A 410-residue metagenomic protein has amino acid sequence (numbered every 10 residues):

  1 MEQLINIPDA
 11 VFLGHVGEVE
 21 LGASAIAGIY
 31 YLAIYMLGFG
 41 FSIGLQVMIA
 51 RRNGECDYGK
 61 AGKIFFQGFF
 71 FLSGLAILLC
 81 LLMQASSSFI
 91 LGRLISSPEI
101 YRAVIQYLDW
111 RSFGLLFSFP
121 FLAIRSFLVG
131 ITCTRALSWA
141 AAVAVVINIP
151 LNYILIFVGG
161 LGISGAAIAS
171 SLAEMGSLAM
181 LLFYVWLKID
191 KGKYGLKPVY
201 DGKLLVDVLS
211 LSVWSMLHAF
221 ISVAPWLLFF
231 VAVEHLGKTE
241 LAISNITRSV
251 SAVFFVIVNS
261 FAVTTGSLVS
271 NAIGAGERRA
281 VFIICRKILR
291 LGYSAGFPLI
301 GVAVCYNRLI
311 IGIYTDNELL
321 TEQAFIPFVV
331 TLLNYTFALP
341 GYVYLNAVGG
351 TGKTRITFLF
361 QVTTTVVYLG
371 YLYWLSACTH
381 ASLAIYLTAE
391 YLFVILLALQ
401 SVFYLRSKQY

Functional and structural regions predicted by a protein language model:
M1-D9, W110, F121, A144 (+5 more regions): Transmembrane helical elements of multi-pass membrane transporters/channels
M1-E2, G38-F39, L79, L115-S118 (+8 more regions): Alpha-helical transmembrane segments of multi-pass membrane transport proteins
M1-V11, H15-V16, L32-G44, M48 (+6 more regions): N-terminal transmembrane alpha-helices
Q3-G22, L91-P98, I154-L161, V223-V253 (+3 more regions): Helix-terminus/linker motif at the lipid-water interface of multi-pass membrane proteins
A10-V11, G28, V47, S88-F89 (+14 more regions): Transmembrane alpha-helix boundary and packing residues in multipass membrane permease domains and related
L21-L81, S118-T132, A136-L137, I243-G301 (+2 more regions): Small-residue-rich hydrophobic transmembrane alpha-helices
S42, R111-V129, L137-N148, A166-L182 (+4 more regions): Short runs within selected transmembrane alpha-helices of multi-pass transporters and secretion channels
I49-L116, I147, V158-V213, V269-N334 (+1 more regions): Short alpha-helical transmembrane segments in multi-pass integral membrane proteins
